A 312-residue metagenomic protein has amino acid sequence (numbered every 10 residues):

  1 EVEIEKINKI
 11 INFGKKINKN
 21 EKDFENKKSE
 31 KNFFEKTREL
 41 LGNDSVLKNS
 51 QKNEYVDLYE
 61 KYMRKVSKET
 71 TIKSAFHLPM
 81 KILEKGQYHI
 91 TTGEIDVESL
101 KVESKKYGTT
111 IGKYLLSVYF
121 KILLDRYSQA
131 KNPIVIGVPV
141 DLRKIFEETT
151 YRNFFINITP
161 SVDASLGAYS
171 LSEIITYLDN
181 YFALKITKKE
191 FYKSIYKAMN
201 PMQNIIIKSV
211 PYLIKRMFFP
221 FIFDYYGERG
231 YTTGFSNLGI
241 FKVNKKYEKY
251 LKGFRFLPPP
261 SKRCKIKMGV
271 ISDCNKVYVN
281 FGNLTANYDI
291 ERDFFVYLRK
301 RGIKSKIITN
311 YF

Functional and structural regions predicted by a protein language model:
E1-E5, I90-S128, V279, Y288-D289: Acyl activation and transfer enzymes in specialized metabolism, enriched for ANL adenylate-forming modules
E3-K6, I10, Y177: Alpha-helical scaffold elements adjacent to nucleotide-binding pockets in ATP/GTP-utilizing enzyme cores
I4, F34, K52, V56 (+4 more regions): Alpha-helix initiation and N-capping motif
K6, N32, K36, S50 (+3 more regions): Amphipathic alpha-helical recognition patches that constitute DNA-binding helices
N8, L115, T309-Y311: Short loop/turn and capping residues at structural boundaries
I10-H89, E94, K144: Short amphipathic alpha-helices and their capping loops
N12-E25, T92, K101, L124-F312: Acyl-thioester-dependent acyl-group transfer interface
D44-L47, E54-V66, K113-R126, T233-K245: Charged, low-complexity, helix/coiled-coil-prone segments
